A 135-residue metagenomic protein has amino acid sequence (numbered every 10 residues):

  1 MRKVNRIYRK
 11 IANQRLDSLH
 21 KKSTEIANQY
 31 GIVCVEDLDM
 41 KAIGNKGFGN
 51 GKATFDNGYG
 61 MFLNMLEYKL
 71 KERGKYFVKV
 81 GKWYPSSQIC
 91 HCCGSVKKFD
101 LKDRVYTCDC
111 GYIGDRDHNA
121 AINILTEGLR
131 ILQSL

Functional and structural regions predicted by a protein language model:
M1-L135: Positively charged, helix-rich recognition surfaces that bind polyanionic ligands
